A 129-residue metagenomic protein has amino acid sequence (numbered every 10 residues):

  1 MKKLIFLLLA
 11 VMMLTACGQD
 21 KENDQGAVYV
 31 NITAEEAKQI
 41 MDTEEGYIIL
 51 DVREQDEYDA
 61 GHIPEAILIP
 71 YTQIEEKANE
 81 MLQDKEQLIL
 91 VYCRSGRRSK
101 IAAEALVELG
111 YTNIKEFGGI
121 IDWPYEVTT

Functional and structural regions predicted by a protein language model:
M1-T15: Sec-dependent bacterial lipoprotein signal peptides
L8-V11, E44, M81: Alpha-helix boundary/capping residues
C17-E35, I40, D56-Q87, R94-T129: Rhodanese-like catalytic fold shared by cysteine-dependent sulfurtransferases and DSP/PTP-type phosphatases
E45-Y47, E86-L88: A general structural motif
I49-D51: Structural scaffold elements adjacent to functional motifs in cytosolic proteins
